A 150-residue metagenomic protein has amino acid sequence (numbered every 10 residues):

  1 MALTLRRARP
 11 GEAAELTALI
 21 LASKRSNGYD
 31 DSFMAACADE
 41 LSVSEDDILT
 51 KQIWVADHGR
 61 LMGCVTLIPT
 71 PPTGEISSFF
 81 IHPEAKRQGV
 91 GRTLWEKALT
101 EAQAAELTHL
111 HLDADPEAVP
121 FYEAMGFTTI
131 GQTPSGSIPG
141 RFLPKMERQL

Functional and structural regions predicted by a protein language model:
M1-G11, L150: Conserved N-terminal entry element of GNAT/NAT acetyltransferase domains
R7-E84, W95-K97, E101, G131: Acetyl-CoA-dependent GNAT
D57-H58, R148-L150: Active-site beta-strand termini and strand-to-loop segments that position acidic
G89: Conserved G/P- and acidic residue-centered "switch" motifs that form tight phosphate/ATP-binding loops in soluble
L94, A118-F121: Conserved short alpha-helix immediately C-terminal to the canonical SAM/SAH-binding motif I of Rossmann-like
A102-D115: Conserved GNAT acetyl-CoA-binding A-motif
H111-D113, T128-K145: Conserved catalytic-core motifs of GNAT/GCN5-like acyltransferases
Y122, F127: Conserved active-site tyrosine of GNAT-family acetyltransferases
